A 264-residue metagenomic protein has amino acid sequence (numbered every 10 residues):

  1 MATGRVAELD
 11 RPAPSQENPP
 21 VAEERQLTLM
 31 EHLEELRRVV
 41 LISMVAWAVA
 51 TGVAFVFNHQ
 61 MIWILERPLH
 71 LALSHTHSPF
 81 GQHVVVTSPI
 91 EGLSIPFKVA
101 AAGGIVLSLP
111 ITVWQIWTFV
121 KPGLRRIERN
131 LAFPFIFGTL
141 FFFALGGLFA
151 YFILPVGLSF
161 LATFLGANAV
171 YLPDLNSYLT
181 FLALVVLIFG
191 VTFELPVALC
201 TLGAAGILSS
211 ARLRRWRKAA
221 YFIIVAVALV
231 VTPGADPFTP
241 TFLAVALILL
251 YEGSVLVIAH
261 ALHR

Functional and structural regions predicted by a protein language model:
M1-R264: Membrane topogenic/interface segments and analogous intrinsically disordered interaction regions
